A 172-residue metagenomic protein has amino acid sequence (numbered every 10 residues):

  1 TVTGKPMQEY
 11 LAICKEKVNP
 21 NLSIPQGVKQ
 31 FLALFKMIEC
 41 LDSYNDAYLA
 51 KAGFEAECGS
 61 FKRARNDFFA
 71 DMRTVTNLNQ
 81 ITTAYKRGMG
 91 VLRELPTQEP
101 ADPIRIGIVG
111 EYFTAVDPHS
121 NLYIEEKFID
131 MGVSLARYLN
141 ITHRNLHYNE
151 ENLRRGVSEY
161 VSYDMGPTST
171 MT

Functional and structural regions predicted by a protein language model:
T1-T172: An N-terminal assembly and electron-transfer interface module characteristic of large anaerobic redox and radical
